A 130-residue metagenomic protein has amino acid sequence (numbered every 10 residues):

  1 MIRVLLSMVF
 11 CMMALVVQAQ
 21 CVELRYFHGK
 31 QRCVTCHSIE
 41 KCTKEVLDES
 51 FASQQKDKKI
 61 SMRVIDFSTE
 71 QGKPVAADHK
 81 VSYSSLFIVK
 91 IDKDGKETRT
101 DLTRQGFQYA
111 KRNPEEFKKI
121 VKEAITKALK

Functional and structural regions predicted by a protein language model:
V4-V16: Sec-dependent N-terminal signal peptides
Q20-F51: Local sequence-structure signature of Cys/Sec-based thiol-disulfide redox active-site neighborhoods
E23-Y26, M62, S85-I88: Structural recognition of the beta-strand scaffold that forms the well-ordered cores of secreted hydrolase catalytic
G29-C36, E40, T69, A110-K118: Solvent-exposed, acidic/flexible segments
Q55-Q71: Thiol-based oxidoreductase modules, predominantly thioredoxin-like and allied folds used for disulfide exchange
E70-G95, D101: Structural alpha/beta surface segment adjacent to cysteine/selenocysteine redox centers across thiol/disulfide enzymes
I88-K130: Non-catalytic, surface beta->alpha helical segment in thiol-disulfide oxidoreductase systems
